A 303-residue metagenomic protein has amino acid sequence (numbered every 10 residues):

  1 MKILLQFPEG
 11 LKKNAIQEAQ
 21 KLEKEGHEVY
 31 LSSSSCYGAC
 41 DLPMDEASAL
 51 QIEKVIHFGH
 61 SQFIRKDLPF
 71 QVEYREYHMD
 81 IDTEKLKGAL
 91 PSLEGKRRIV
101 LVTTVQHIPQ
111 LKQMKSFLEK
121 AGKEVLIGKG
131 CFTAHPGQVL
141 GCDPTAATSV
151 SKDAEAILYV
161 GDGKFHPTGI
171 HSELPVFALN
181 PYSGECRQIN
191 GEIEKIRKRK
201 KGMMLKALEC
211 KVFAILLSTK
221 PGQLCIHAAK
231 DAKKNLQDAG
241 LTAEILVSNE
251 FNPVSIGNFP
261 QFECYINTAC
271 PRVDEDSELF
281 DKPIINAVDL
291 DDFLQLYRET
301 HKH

Functional and structural regions predicted by a protein language model:
M1-I193: The feature marks the mature, well-folded catalytic cores of soluble enzymes
M1-K2, E209, E299-H303: Iron-sulfur (Fe-S) cluster-binding modules
S33, K129, V247-N249, N286-V288: Short loop/edge segments at beta-strand edges and connector loops that shape dinucleotide/nucleotide cofactor-binding
H60-F63, D162-F165, K220-P221, C270-V273 (+1 more regions): Short glycine-rich anion-binding loops that position phosphate/pyrophosphate groups of nucleotides and phosphorylated
M114, F165-T242, E250-F259: Redox- and metal-dependent alpha/beta enzyme cores, enriched for Fe-S-associated oxidoreductases and cofactor-handling
A154-E155, K211-F213, F262-E263: Short, surface-exposed beta-edge/turn micro-motifs
L174, Y182-I193, P271-H303: Peripheral docking tails and interdomain loops at the edges of cofactor- or intermediate-handling domains
H227-I285, H301-K302: A C-terminal functional module that forms or caps the active site or interfaces directly with catalytic machinery
